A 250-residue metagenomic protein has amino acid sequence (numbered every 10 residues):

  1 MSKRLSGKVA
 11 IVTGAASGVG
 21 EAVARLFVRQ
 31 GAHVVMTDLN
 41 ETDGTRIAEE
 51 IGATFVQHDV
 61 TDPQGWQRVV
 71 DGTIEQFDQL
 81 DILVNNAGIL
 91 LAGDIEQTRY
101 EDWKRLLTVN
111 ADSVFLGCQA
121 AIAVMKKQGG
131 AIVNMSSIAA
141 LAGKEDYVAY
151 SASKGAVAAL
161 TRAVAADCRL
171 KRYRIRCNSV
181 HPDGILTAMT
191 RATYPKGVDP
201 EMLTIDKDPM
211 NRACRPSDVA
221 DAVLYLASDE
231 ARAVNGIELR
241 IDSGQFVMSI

Functional and structural regions predicted by a protein language model:
S2, S6, A142, L224 (+1 more regions): Short C-terminal tail/terminal secondary-structure segment of NAD(P)H-dependent dehydrogenase/reductase domains
D94-I95, D102-K104, T204: Substrate-binding pocket helix/loop in short-chain dehydrogenase/reductase
C118, S153, T161: Active-site helix of classical SDR
A123, A166-L170, R232: Alpha-helical segment proximal to the catalytic Tyr-Lys
S137: Residue(s) in the substrate-gating loop at a strand-loop-helix junction that position the organic substrate next
R169-R176, V234-G236: Short, small/polar-rich loop/turn modules that mediate ligand/substrate recognition or access, typified
S179, D199-V234, L239-S243: C-terminal helical subdomain
